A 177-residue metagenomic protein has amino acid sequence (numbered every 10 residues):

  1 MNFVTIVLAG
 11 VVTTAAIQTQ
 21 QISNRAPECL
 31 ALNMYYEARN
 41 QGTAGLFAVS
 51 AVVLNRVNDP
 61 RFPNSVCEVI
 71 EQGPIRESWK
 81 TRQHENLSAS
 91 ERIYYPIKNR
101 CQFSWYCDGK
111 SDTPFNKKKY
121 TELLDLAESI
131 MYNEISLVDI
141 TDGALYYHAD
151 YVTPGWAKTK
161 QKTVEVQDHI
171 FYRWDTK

Functional and structural regions predicted by a protein language model:
M1-A9: Sec-dependent signal peptide recognition, specifically the positively charged N-region followed immediately by
L8, A15-K177: Bacterial extracytoplasmic/cell-wall-associated proteins, especially those involved in peptidoglycan
